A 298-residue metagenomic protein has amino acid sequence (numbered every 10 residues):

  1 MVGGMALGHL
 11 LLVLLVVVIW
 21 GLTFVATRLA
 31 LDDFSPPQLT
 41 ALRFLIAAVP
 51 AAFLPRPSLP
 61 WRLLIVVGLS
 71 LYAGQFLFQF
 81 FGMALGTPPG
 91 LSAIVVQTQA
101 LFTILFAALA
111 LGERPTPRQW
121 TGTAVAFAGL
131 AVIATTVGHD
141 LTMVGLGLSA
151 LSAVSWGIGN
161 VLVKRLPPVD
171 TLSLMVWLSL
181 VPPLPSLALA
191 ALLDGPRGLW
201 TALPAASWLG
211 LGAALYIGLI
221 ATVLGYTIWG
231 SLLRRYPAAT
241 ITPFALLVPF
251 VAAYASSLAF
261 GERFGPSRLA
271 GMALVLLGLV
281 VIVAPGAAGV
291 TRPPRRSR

Functional and structural regions predicted by a protein language model:
M1-A6, G286-R298: Intrinsic disorder in cytosolic terminal tails and internal cytosolic loops of multi-pass membrane transporters
G8-L12, S35-A51, V66, Q119-V125 (+6 more regions): Hydrophobic alpha-helical transmembrane segments of multi-pass integral membrane proteins, especially transporters
V18-I19, T23-F24, A52-V96, I104-F106 (+3 more regions): Specific transmembrane alpha-helical segments of multi-pass solute transporters/efflux pumps, especially DMT/EamA
V25-D33, F81-L85, A131-V144, L192-L209 (+2 more regions): Membrane-interface helix termini and inter-helical loops of multi-pass transporters
A30, L39, G82, L109-L111 (+5 more regions): Hydrophobic/aromatic residues within transmembrane alpha-helices of multi-pass small-molecule transporters
S35-Q38, L91, R114-Q119, S173 (+2 more regions): Residue-level recognition of membrane-helix boundary sites in multi-pass small-molecule transporters
Q38-A48, L71, F76, F80-R114 (+3 more regions): Specific alpha-helical transmembrane segments that line the substrate/conduction pathway and gating interfaces
L45, A51, V67, L105-F106 (+6 more regions): Hydrophobic transmembrane alpha-helices of multi-pass small-molecule transport proteins
